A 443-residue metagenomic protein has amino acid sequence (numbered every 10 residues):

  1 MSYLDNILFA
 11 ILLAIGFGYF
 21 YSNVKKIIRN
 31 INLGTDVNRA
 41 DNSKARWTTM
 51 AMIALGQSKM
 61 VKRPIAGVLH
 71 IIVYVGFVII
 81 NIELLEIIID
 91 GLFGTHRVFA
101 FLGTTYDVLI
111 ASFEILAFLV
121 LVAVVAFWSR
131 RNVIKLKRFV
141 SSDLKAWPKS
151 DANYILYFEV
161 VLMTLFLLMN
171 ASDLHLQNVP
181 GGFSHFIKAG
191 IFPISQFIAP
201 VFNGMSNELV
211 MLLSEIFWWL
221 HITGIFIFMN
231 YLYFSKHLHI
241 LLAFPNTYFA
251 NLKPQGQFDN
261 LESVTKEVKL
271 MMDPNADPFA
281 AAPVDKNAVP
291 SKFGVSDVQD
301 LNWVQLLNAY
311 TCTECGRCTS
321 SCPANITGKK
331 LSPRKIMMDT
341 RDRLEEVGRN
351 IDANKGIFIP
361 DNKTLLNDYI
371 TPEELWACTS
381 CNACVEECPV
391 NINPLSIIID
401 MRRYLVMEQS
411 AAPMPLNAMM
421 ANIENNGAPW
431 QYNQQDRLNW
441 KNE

Functional and structural regions predicted by a protein language model:
M1-F279: Membrane-embedded alpha-helical bundles of multi-pass integral membrane proteins
S2, G18-K25, N42-S43, F99 (+8 more regions): Membrane-targeting and insertion segments and their boundary/processing signals
L8, N23-V24, P64-G67, I71-Y74 (+8 more regions): Peripheral terminal and linker regions in Fe-S/redox and tRNA-modifying enzymes
Q57, Q177, Q196, Q255-Q257 (+4 more regions): Residue-identity detector for glutamine
D277-A309, T319, N325-Y432: Ferredoxin-type iron-sulfur electron-transfer modules in oxidoreductases and energy-metabolism complexes
T313: Segments forming glycine/polar-rich beta-alpha architectures that bind adenosine-containing cofactors
